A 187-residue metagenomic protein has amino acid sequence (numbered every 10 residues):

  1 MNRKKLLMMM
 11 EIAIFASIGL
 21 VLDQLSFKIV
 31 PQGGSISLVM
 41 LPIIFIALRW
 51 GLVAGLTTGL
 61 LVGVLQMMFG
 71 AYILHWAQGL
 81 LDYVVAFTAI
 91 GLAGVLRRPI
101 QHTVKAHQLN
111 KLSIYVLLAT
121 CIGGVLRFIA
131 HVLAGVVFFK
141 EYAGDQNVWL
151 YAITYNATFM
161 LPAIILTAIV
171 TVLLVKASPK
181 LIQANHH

Functional and structural regions predicted by a protein language model:
M1-A16, L150-H187: Alpha-helical transmembrane segments and their cytosolic interface
M1-M8, Q32-G34, M68, A106-S113 (+1 more regions): Helix-boundary and loop/linker segments of multi-pass membrane transporters
M1-R49, V53-T57, V64: Hydrophobic transmembrane alpha-helices
L7-V21, Q78-V136: Short helix-perturbing small/polar motifs within transmembrane alpha-helices
I12-L20, A47, G51, G55 (+8 more regions): Small-residue faces within membrane-embedded alpha-helices
G19-S35, L61-L96, F139-A143: Interfacial aromatic-anchored transmembrane helix boundaries in multi-pass membrane proteins
L48-W50, L92-Q101, L174-K180: Structural signal for the C-terminal ends of transmembrane alpha-helices and the immediately following loop
G55-G59, H75, G79, V116-T120 (+1 more regions): Alpha-helical transmembrane segments and their helix-entry boundary regions
